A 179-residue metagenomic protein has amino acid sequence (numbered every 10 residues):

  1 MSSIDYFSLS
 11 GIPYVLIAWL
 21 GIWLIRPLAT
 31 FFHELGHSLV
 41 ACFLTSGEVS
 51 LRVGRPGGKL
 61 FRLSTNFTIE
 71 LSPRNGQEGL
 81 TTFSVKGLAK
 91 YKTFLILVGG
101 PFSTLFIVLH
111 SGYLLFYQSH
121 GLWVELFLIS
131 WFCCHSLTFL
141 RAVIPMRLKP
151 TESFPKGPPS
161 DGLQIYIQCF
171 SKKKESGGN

Functional and structural regions predicted by a protein language model:
M1, W23, E48-V49, G177-N179: Generic low-polarity alpha-helical segments
M1-A41, T104-C133: Long, highly hydrophobic alpha-helical transmembrane signal-anchor segments
I12-P13, P56-L60, E78-T81, F102 (+3 more regions): Compositionally biased, intrinsically disordered low-complexity regions
W19-S84: Small-residue-rich helix-interface/hinge motifs
I69-G76, S171-N179: Primarily interfacial, aromatic-capped hydrophobic alpha-helices that serve as membrane anchors
K86-G178: Hydrophobic transmembrane alpha-helical segments that form the core helix bundle of multi-pass membrane enzymes
